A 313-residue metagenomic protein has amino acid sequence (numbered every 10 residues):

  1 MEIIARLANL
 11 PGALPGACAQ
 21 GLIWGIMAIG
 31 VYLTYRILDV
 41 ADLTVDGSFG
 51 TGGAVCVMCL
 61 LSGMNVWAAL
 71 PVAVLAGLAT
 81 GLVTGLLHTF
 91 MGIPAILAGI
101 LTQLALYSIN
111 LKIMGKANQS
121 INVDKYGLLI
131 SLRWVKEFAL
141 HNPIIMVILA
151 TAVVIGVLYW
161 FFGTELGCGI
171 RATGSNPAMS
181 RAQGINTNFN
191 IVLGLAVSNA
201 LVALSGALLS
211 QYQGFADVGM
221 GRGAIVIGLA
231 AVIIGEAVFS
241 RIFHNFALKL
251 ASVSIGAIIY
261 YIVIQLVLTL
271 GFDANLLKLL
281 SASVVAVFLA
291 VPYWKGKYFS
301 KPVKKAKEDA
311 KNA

Functional and structural regions predicted by a protein language model:
M1-M27, V55, G63-A68, L140-H141: Membrane-interfacial amphipathic/re-entrant helices at transmembrane-helix boundaries
Y35-F90, R133-L140, I242, T269: Membrane-embedded helix boundary and interhelical linker motif in transport proteins
R36-A41, L82-K125, G214-V218, A230-A251: Short loop segments and helix-boundary regions at transmembrane helix junctions of multi-pass inner-membrane proteins
M64-L104, I109, L149-A152, I255-G256 (+1 more regions): Alpha-helical transmembrane segments within multi-pass membrane transporters and channels
T80, L140-I225: Helix-loop-helix "hairpin" substructures at the membrane interface of multi-pass membrane proteins
A95, G99, Q103-G163, L193 (+2 more regions): Transmembrane helix-bundle core of multi-pass membrane transporters and related energy-transducing complexes
S175-A182, N186-F189, L248-A251, Y261-A313: Cytosolic-side transmembrane-helix boundaries in multi-pass membrane proteins
V202, G206-K278: Transmembrane alpha-helical segments in multi-pass inner-membrane proteins
